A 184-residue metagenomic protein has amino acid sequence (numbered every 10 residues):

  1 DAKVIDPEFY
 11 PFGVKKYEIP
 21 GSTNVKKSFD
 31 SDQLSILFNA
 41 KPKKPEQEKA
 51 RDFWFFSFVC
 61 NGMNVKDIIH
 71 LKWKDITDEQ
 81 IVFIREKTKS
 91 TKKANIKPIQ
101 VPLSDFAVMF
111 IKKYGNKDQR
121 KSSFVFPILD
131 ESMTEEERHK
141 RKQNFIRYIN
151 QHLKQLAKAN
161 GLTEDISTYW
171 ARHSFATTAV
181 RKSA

Functional and structural regions predicted by a protein language model:
A2-E8, S57-Q80: Short, charged phosphate-coordinating catalytic segments
A2-Y10, G115-S122: Proline-centered turn/helix-capping motifs that create local helix->coil transitions or kinks
K3-K41, T134-E136: Flexible interdomain linker/hinge and immediately adjacent N-terminus of the catalytic tyrosine-recombinase domain
V14-K15, H70-K113: Conserved tyrosine-mediated DNA breakage-rejoining catalytic core shared by Y-recombinases
L34, S104-T163: Active-site/catalytic core of tyrosine-dependent DNA strand-transfer enzymes
K41-F55: Conserved catalytic core of the tyrosine transesterase superfamily
P42-K44, E86-P102, E136-F145, T163-W170: Short, contiguous acidic/charged loop-to-helix segments that flank catalytic cores in large enzymes
F55, V59, M63-D67, R172-A184: C-terminal catalytic core of tyrosine-transesterase DNA break-rejoin enzymes
